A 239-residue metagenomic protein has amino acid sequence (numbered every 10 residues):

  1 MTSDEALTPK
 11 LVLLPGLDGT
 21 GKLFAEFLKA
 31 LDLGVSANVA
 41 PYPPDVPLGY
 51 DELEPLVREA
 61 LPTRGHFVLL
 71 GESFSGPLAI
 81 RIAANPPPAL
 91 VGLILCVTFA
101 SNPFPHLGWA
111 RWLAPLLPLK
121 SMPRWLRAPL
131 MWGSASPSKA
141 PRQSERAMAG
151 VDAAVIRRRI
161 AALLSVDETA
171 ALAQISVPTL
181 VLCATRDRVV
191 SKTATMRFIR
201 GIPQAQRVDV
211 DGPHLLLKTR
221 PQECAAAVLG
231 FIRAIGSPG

Functional and structural regions predicted by a protein language model:
T2-P47: Conserved HGGG/HGGXW glycine-rich cap/lid loop of the alpha/beta-hydrolase fold
Y50, A84-N85, A89-K120: Flexible "cap/lid" loop of the alpha/beta hydrolase fold
G71-S75, A79: Gly/Ala-rich beta-loop-alpha elbow adjacent to hydrolase catalytic centers
S121-A173: Conserved alpha/beta-hydrolase catalytic His-Asp/Glu region
I175, V181-C183, D187: Short beta-strand/loop motif that positions the catalytic acidic residue of the alpha/beta-hydrolase fold
V177, S191-R200: Short alpha-helix in the alpha/beta-hydrolase fold that links the catalytic acid
R186-V190, L215: Acidic catalytic loop of the alpha/beta-hydrolase fold
G212-A225: Catalytic histidine-centered segment of alpha/beta-hydrolase-like enzymes
